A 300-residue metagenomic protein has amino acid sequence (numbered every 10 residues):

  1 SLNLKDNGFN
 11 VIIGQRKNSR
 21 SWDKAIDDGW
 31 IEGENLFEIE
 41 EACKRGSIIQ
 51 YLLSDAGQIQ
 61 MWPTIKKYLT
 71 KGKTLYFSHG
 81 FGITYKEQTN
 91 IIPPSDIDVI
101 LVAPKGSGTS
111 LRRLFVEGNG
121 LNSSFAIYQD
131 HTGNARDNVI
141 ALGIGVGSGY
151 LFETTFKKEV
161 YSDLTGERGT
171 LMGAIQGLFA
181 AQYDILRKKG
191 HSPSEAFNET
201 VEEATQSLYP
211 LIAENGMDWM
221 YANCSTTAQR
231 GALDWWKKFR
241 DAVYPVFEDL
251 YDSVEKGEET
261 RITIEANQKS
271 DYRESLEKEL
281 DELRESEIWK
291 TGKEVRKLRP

Functional and structural regions predicted by a protein language model:
S1-I31: NAD(P)+-binding Rossmann beta1-loop-alpha1 motif at the extreme N-terminus of oxidoreductases
L2-N10, K44-I48, L121: Short, surface-exposed connector motifs at secondary-structure boundaries
K5, I26, L69, I144 (+1 more regions): Anion (oxyanion) recognition and catalysis
R16-K17, I26-T84, I92-S107: Rossmann-like NAD(P)-binding element
W22, A42, Q58, P193-F197: Small-residue helix-packing motif on alpha-helices
Y76-R168: Rossmann-fold dinucleotide-binding core
G133-K188, S194-I212: Active-site-proximal catalytic alpha-helix in oxidoreductases
K188-P300: NAD(P)-dependent Rossmann-like dehydrogenase/reductase catalytic/cofactor-binding core
